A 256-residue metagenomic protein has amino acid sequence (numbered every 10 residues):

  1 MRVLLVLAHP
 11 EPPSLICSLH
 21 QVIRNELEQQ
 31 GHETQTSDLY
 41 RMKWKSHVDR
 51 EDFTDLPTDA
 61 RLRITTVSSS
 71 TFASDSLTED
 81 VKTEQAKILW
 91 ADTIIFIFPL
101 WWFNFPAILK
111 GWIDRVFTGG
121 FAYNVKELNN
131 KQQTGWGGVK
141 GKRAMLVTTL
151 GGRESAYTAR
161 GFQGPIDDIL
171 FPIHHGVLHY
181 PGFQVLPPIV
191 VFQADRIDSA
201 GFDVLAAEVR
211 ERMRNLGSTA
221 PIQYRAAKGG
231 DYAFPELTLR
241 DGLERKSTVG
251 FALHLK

Functional and structural regions predicted by a protein language model:
M1-A122, E208-K256: N-terminal beta1-alpha1-beta2 submodule of the flavodoxin-like/Rossmannoid cofactor-binding fold
L19, I169-L170, L205: Hydrophobic alpha-helical membrane-association signature
Q30, K87, A91, K142 (+1 more regions): A structural motif corresponding to the C-terminal end of an alpha-helix and its immediate exit/capping segment
S46, F192-G201: Conserved catalytic loop of SAM-dependent methyltransferase domains
W101-F103, G152-E154, A194: Short, catalytically relevant binding-site loops at active-site mouths
V125-H179: Short, glycine-/small-residue-rich phosphate/pyrophosphate-handling segment
G152-R160, G164, D198-N215: Short, electropositive alpha-helical surface patch
P188-I189: Beta-strand-loop-alpha "switch" segments that mediate conformational coupling across diverse proteins
